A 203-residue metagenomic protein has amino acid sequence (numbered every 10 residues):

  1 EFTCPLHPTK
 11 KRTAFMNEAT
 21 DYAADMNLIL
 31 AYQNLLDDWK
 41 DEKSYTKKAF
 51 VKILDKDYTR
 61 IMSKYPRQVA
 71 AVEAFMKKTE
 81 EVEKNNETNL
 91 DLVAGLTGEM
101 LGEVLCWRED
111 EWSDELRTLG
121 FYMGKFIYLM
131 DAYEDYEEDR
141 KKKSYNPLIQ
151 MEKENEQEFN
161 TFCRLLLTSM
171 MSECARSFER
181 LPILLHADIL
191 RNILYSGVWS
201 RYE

Functional and structural regions predicted by a protein language model:
E1-T118, K125, L129-T168, R176-I189 (+1 more regions): Acidic catalytic motifs of isoprenoid enzymes
